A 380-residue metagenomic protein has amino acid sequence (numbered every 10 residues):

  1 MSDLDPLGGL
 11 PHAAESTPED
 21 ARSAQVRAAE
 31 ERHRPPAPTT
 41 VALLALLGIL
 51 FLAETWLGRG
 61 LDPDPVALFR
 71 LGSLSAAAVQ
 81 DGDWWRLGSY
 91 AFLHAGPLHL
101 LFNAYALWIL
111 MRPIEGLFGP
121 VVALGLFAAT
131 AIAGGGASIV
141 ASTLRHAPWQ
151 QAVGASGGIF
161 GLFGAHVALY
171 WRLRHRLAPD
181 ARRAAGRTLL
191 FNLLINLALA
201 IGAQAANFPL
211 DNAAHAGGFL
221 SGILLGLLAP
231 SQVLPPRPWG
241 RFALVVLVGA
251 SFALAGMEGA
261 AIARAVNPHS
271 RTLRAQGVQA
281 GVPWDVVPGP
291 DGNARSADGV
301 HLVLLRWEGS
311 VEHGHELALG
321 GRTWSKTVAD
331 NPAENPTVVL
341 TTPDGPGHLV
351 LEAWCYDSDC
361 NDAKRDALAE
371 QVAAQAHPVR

Functional and structural regions predicted by a protein language model:
S2-R271: A detector for small-residue-rich transmembrane helices and their helix-helix packing motifs
A37-L44, F208, V278, C360-K364 (+1 more regions): Extracytoplasmic/periplasmic, Sec-exported soluble proteins
W85, G164, P336, D366-A373: Extracytoplasmic/secreted envelope proteins and their assembly/folding machinery, especially bacterial periplasmic
V266, G277-G281, D285, A297-G299 (+3 more regions): Short, solvent-exposed coil/turn segments at beta-strand boundaries
R271-H315, A329-T337: Secretory pathway targeting signatures of secreted, lumenal, and periplasmic proteins
W284-P288, P346-R380: Surface-exposed amphipathic alpha-helical segments
G309-A363: Signature of long, low-cysteine stretches enriched in small and polar/charged residues
